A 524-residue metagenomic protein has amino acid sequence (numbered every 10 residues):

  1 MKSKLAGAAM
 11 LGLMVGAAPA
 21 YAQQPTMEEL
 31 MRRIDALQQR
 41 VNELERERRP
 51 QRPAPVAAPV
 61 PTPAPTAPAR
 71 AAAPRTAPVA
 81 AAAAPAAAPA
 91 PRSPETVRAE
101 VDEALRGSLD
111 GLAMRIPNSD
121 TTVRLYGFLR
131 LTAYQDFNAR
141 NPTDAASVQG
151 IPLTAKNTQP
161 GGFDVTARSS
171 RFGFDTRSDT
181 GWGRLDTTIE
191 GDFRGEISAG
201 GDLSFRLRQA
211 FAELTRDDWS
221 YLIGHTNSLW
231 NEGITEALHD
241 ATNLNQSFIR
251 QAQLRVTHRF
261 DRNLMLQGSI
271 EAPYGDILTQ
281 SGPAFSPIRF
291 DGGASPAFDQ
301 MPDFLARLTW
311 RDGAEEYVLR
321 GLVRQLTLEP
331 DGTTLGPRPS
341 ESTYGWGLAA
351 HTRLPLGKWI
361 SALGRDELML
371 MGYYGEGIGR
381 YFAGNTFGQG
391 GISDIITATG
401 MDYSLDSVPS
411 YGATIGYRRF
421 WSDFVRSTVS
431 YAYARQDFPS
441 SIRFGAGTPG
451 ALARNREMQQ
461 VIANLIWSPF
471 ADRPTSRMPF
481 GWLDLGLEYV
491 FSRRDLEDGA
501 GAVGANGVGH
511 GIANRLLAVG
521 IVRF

Functional and structural regions predicted by a protein language model:
A22-P142: N-terminal periplasmic/intermembrane-space "pro-region" immediately following the signal or transit peptide
P61, P65, R75-P78, P85 (+3 more regions): Aromatic- and glycine-enriched pocket-lining scaffold segments that form the walls of small-molecule binding clefts
G111-Q149, L153-G282, F298-E316, L354 (+1 more regions): Outer membrane beta-barrel
N138-D144, R194, A199-S204, G233-T242 (+6 more regions): Outer-membrane beta-barrel translocator domains and adjoining extracellular loop/strand segments of Gram-negative
G161-A167, D202-S204, Q246-F248, P296-M301 (+5 more regions): Short sequence motifs at beta-strands and strand-loop junctions characteristic of Gram-negative outer-membrane
W182, D218-Y221, R262-L266, A314-V318 (+5 more regions): Repeated loop/turn-to-beta-strand initiation elements of outer-membrane beta-barrel proteins
G313-A463, W467: Detector for outer-membrane/organellar transmembrane beta-barrel domains, recognizing the amphipathic beta-strand
L465, H510-F524: Outer-membrane beta-barrel "beta-signal"
